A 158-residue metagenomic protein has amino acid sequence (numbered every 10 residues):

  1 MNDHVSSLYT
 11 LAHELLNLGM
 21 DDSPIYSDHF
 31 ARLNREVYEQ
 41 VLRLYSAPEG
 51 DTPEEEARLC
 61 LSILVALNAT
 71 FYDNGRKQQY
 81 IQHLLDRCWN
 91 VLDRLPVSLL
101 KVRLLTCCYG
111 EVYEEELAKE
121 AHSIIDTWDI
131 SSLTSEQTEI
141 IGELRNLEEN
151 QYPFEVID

Functional and structural regions predicted by a protein language model:
N2-I25, G50-Y72, P96-E111, E139-N146: Amphipathic alpha-helical repeat scaffolds of TPR domains
V5-L11, V37-V41, E56, K77 (+5 more regions): Short amphipathic alpha-helical segments that mediate assembly, nucleic-acid/protein binding, or membrane association
E14, H29-Y38: Charged, amphipathic alpha-helical stretches
D21-R32, L67-D86: Short coil/linker segments at helix-helix boundaries
R35-A47, G75-L92, E116-D129, E155-D158: Alpha-helical repeat scaffolds
D51, R76, L92-P96, S132 (+1 more regions): Structural signature of alpha-solenoid helical repeat scaffolds
L67-N74, G110-K119, L147-D158: Alpha-helical linker/edge segments of TPR/alpha-solenoid repeat scaffolds and analogous pre-/post-domain helices
I124-D158: Terminal, low-structured helical/coil segments at or just beyond the last alpha-helical repeat
